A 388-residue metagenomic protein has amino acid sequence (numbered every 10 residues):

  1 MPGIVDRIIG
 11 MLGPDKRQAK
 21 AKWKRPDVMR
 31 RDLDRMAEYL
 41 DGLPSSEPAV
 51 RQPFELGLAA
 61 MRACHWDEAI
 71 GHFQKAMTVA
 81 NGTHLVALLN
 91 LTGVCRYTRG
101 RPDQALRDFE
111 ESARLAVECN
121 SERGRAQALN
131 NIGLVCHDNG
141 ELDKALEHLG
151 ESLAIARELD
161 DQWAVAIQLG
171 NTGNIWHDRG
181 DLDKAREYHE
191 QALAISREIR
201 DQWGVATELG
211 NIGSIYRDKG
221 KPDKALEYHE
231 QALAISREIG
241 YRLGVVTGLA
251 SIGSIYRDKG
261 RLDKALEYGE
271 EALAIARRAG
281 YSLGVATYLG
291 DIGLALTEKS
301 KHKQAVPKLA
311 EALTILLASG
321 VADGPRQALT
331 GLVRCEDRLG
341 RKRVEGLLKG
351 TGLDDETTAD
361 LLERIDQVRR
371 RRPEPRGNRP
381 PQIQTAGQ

Functional and structural regions predicted by a protein language model:
K16-R31, P48-V79, L91-P102, D138: Alpha-helical segment of the N-proximal tetratricopeptide repeat
R25, A310-Q388: C-terminal non-catalytic interaction modules
L40, A60-M61, A80, R96 (+8 more regions): Eukaryotic all-alpha helical interaction scaffolds
F54-R62, A87-T98, R123-D138, L149 (+6 more regions): Conserved alpha-helical positions within TPR/SEL1-like repeat arrays
